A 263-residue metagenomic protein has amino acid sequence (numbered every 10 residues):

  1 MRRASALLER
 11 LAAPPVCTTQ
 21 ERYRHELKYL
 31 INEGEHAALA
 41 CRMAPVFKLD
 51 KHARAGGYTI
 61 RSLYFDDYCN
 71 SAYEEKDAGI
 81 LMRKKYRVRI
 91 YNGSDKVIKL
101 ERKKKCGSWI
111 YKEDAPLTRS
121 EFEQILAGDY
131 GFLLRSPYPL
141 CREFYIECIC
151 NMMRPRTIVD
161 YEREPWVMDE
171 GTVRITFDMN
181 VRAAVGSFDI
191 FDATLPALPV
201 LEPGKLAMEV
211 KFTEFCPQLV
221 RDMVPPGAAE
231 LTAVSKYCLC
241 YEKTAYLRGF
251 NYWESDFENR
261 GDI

Functional and structural regions predicted by a protein language model:
M1-I263: Phosphate-end processing signature that detects enzymes handling 5′-triphosphorylated RNA and polyphosphate
